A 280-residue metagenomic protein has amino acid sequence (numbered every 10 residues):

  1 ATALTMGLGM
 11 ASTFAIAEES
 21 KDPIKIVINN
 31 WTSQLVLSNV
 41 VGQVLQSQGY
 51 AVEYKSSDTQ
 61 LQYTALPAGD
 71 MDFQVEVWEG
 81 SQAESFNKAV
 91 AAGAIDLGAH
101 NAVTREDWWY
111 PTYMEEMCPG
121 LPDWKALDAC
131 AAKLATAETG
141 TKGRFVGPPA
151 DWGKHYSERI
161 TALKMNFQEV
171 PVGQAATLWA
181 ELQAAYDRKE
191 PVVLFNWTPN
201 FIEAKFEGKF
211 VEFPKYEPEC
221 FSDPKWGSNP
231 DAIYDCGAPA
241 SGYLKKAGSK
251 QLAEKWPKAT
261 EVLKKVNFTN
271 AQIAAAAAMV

Functional and structural regions predicted by a protein language model:
E18-S33, Y50-K55, K142-V146, L263: Short, well-ordered beta-strand elements
W31-T32, Y50-A65, V170-E181: Short helix-initiation/N-cap motifs at beta->coil->alpha
T32-A51, I160: Short, polar/charged alpha-helical segment
S38, S57-G93, W179-Q183, F201-F206: Pocket-flanking alpha-helical
M71-V75, V146-S222, W226: Ligand-binding pocket segment of bilobal, Venus flytrap-like solute-binding proteins
A94-P148: A conserved helix-loop-strand patch within extracytoplasmic ligand-binding domains of the periplasmic binding
E106-M117, G242-K255, A277-M279: A bilobed periplasmic-binding-protein/Venus flytrap-type ligand-binding module shared by bacterial periplasmic
I202-N267: C-terminal lobe and pocket-closing loops of periplasmic/extracytoplasmic Venus-flytrap solute-binding proteins
